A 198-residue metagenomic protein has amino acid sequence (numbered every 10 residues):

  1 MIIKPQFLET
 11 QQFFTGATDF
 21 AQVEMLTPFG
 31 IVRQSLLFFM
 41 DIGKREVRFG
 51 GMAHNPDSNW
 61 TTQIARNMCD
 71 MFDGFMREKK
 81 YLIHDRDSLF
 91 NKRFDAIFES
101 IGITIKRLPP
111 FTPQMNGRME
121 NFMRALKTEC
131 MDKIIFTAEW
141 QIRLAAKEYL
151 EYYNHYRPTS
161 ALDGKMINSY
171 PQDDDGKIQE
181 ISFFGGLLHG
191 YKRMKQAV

Functional and structural regions predicted by a protein language model:
M1-V198: Charged DNA-binding/catalytic regions of mobile-element recombinases
